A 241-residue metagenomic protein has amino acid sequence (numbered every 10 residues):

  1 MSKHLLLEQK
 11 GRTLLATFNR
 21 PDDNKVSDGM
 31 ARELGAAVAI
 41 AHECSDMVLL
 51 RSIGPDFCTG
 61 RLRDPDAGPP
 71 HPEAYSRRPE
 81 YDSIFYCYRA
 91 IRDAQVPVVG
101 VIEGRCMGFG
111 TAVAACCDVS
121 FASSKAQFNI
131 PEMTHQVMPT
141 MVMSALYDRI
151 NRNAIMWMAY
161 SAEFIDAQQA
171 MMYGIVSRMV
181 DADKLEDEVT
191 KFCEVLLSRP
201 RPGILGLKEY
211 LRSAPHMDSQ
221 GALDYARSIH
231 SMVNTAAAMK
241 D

Functional and structural regions predicted by a protein language model:
M1-I53: Conserved CoA-thioester-binding segment of acyl-CoA-metabolizing enzymes
M30-L34, E80-S83, A226: Hydrophobic alpha-helical membrane-association signature
A37-I40, S83-Q95: Catalytic-core regions built around general acid/base machinery
C44, S52-Y86: Glycine- (often His-adjacent) and acidic-residue-rich active-site loop that binds/positions the CoA thioester
P55-T59, M107-G108, A214: Short, active-site-adjacent cap segments at secondary-structure transitions
R89-R201: Crotonase-fold acyl-CoA enzyme core
Y225-V233, A237-A238: Intrinsically disordered, low-complexity segments enriched in small/flexible residues
